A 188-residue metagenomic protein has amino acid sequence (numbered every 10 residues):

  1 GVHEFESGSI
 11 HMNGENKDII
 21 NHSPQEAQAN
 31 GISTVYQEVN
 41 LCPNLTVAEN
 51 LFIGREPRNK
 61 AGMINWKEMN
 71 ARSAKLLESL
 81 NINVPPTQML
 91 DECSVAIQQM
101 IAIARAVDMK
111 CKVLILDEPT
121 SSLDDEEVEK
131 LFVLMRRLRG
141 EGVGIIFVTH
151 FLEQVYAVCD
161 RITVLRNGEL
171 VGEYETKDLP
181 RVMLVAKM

Functional and structural regions predicted by a protein language model:
G1-M188: Glycine-rich phosphate-binding loops of nucleotide-dependent enzymes
